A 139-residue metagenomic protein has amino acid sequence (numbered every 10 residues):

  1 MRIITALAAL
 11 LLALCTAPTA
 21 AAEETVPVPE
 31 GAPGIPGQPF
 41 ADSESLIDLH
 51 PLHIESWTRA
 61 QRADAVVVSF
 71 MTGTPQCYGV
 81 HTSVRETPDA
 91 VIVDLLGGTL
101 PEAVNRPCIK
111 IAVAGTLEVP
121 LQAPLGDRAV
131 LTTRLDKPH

Functional and structural regions predicted by a protein language model:
R2-H139: Exposed, flexible binding/inhibitory loops of compact, secreted disulfide-stabilized domains
